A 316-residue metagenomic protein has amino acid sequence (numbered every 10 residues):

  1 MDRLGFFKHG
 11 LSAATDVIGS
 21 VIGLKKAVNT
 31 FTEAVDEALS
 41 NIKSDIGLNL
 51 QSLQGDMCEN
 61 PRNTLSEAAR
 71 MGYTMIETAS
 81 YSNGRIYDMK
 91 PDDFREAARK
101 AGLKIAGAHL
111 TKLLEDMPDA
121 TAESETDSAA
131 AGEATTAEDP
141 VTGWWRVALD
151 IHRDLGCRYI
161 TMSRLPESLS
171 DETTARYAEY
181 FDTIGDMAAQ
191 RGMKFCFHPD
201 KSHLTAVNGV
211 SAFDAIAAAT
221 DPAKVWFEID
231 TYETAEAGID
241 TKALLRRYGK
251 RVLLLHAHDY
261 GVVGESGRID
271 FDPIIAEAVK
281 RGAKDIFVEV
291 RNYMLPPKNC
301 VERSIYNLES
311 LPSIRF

Functional and structural regions predicted by a protein language model:
M1-V17: N-terminal secretory signal peptides and thylakoid transit peptides that target proteins across membranes
T15, G19-I22, V28, T32: Residue-level detector of alpha-helical secondary structure
T30-R158, K250, Y306-F316: N-terminal pre-domain/capping segments
E33-G47, C58-G72, G156, N208-I229 (+1 more regions): Histidine-acidic metal/acid-base catalytic patches
G47-Q51, E77-A79, A106-T111, T161-S163 (+4 more regions): A cross-family glycoside hydrolase active-site/sugar-binding cleft signature
L53-E59, A79-K90, K112-D119, T136-T142 (+5 more regions): Acidic-and-aromatic substrate-binding clefts and catalytic sites of carbohydrate-active enzymes
M75, K100, K104, L113-F227 (+1 more regions): Active-site acidic/histidine proton-transfer and metal-coordination neighborhood in alpha/beta enzyme cores
K90-K100, Y180-A188, L244-R247, P273-A278: Catalytic-core regions built around general acid/base machinery
